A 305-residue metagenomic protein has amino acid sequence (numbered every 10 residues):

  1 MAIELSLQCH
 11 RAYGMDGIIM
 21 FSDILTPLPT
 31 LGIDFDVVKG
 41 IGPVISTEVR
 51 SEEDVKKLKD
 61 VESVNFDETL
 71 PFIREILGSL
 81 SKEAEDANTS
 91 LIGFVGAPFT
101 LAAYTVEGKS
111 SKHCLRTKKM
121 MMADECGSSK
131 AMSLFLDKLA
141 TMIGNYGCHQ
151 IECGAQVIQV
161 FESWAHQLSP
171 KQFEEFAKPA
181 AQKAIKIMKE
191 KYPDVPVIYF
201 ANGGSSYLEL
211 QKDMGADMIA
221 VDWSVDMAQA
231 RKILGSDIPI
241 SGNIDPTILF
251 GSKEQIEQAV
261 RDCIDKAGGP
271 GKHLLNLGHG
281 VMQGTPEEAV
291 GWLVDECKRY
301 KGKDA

Functional and structural regions predicted by a protein language model:
M1-A2, D23-P27: Short active-site-proximal "capping" loops at secondary-structure junctions
E4-F21, E152-V157: Catalytic domains of carbohydrate-active enzymes, especially glycoside hydrolases
F21-I24, D222: Beta->alpha turn/N-cap motifs
L25-G40: Glycine-rich loop at the start of a catalytic domain that most often binds anionic cofactors/ligands
I33-V37, E52-V61, T105-K118: Surface-exposed, active-site-proximal loop segments in enzymatic domains
G40-K82: A gly/proline- and charged-residue-enriched helix-loop-helix capping module
N65-A305: Active-site loop segments of alpha/beta catalytic cores
